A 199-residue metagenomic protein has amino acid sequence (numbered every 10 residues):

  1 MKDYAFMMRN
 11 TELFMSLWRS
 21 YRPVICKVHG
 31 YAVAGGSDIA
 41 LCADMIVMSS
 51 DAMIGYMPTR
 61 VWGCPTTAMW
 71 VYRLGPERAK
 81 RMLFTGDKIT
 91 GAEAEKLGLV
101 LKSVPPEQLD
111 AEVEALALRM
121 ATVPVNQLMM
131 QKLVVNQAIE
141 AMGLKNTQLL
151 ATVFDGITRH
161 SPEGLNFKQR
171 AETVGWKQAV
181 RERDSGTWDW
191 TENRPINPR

Functional and structural regions predicted by a protein language model:
M1-H29, T66-A68, V180-R199: An acidic, glycine-rich surface segment that forms the CoA-thioester-binding/catalytic face of crotonase-fold enzymes
D3, M7, D110, L144-Q148: Short, structured helix-loop boundary elements
D3-A5, G55, V153: Intrinsically disordered, low-complexity N-terminal regions enriched in serine/proline/glycine with scattered basic
M8, E12, S50, C64 (+4 more regions): Generic detection of intrinsically disordered/low-complexity segments and helix-coil linkers/edges
N10-F14, T67-A68, A117, V135 (+2 more regions): Hydrophobic alpha-helical core bundles mediating ligand binding, dimerization, or RNAP-core interactions
M15-L128: Crotonase-fold acyl-CoA enzyme core
I89-G91, T122-R199: C-terminal alpha-helix plus adjacent terminal tail
